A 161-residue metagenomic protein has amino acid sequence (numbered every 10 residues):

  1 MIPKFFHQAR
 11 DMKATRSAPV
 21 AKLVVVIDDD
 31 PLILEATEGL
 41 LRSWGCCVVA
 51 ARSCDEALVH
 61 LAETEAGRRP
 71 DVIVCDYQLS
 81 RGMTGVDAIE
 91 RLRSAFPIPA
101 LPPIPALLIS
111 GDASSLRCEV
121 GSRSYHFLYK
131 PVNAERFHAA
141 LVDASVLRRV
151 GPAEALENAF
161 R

Functional and structural regions predicted by a protein language model:
M1-T15, W44, A134-A144: C-terminal catalytic ATP-binding subdomain
F6, E38, C47-V72, S80: Acidic, metal-coordinating helix/loop segments flanking the phosphotransfer/catalytic sites of two-component signaling
D28: Conserved acidic carboxylate
E35-G39, S43: Charged docking surfaces used in two-component/phosphorelay signaling
E56, S115, R123, V132-S145 (+2 more regions): C-terminal output helix
L58-E63, Q78, T84-P103: Short amphipathic alpha-helix used as the core "switch/output" element in two-component signaling
R91, E119-Y129: As written
I104-S110: Hydrophobic/aromatic residues positioned on beta-strands within the core alpha/beta folds
